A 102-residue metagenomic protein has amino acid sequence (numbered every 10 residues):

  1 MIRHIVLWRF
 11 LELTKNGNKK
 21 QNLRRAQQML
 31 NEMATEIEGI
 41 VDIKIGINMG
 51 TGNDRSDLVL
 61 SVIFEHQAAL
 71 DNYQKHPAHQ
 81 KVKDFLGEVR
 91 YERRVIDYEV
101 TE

Functional and structural regions predicted by a protein language model:
M1-D57, E65-D71, E99-E102: Short S/T/G/P-rich N-terminal loop/turn motif that feeds into the first structured element of a domain
Q67-V89, R93-I96: C-terminal structural segments of small proteins and small subunits
